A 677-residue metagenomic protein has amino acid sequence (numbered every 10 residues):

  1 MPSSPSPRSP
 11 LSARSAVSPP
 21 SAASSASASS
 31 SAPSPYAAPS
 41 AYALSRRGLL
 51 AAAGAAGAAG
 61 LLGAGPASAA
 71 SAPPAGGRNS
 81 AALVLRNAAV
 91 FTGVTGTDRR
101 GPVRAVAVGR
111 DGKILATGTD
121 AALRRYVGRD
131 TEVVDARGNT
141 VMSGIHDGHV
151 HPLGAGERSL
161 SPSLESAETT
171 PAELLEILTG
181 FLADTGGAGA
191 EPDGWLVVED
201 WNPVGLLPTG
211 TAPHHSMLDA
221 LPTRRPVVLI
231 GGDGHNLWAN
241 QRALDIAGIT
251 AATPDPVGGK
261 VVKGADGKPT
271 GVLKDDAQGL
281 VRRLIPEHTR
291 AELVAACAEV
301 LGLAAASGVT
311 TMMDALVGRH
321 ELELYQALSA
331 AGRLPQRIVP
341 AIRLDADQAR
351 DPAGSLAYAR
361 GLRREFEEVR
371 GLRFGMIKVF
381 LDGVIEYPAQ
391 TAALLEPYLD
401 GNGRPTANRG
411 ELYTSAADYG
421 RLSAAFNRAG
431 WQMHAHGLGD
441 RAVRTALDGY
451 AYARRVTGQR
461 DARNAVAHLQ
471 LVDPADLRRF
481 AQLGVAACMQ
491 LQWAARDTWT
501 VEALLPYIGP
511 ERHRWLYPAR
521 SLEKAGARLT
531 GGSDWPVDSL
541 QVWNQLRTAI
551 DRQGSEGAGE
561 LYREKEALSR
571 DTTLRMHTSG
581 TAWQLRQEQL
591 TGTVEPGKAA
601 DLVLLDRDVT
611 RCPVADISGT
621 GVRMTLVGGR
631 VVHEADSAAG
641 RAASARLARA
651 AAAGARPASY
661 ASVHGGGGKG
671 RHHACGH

Functional and structural regions predicted by a protein language model:
S3-A43, A70-R78, G187-A190: Intrinsically disordered, low-complexity terminal tails and inter-domain linkers enriched for S/T/G/P/D/E
Y36-A56: N-terminal secretory signal peptides and thylakoid transit peptides that target proteins across membranes
A52, A69-P73, S80-N87, F91-R360 (+10 more regions): Divalent metal-binding segments
G60-P66: C-terminal segment of classical bacterial N-terminal signal peptides
H146-G148, A467-H468, T530-S533: Active-site neighborhood of phospho(di)ester-bond hydrolases with catalytic His/Asp-centered motifs
S329, R363-E368, A481: Acidic (Asp/Glu)-rich catalytic clusters
S423-H434, R441-N464, P474-R478, M489-T610 (+3 more regions): His/Asp/Glu-enriched, well-ordered alpha-helical/loop segment that forms or immediately abuts the divalent-metal
A582, L590, L604-V614, R623-L626 (+1 more regions): C-terminal functional module detector
